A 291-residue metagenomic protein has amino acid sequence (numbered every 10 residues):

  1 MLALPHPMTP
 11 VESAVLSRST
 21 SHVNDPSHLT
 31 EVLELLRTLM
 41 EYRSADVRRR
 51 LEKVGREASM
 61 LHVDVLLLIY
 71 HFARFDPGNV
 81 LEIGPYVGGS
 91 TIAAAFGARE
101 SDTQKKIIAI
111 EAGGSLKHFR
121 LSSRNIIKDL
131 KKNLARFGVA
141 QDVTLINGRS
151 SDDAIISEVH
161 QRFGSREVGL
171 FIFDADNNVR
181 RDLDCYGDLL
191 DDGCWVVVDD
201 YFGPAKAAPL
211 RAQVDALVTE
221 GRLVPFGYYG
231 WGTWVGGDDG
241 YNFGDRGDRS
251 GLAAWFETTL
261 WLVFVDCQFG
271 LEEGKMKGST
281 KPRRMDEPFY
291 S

Functional and structural regions predicted by a protein language model:
M1, R18-V23, L36-V47, A58 (+5 more regions): Short, flexible helical or helix-coil boundary motifs
L2-L33: N-terminal auxiliary segments of SAM/dcSAM-dependent transferases
P7, S19, V23, T38 (+2 more regions): Positively charged, low-complexity intrinsically disordered regions
P10-E12, K53-G55, Y70-S291: S-adenosylmethionine/decaboxylated-SAM
P26-F75: Class I SAM-dependent methyltransferase Rossmann-like catalytic core, especially the SAM/SAH-binding loop
